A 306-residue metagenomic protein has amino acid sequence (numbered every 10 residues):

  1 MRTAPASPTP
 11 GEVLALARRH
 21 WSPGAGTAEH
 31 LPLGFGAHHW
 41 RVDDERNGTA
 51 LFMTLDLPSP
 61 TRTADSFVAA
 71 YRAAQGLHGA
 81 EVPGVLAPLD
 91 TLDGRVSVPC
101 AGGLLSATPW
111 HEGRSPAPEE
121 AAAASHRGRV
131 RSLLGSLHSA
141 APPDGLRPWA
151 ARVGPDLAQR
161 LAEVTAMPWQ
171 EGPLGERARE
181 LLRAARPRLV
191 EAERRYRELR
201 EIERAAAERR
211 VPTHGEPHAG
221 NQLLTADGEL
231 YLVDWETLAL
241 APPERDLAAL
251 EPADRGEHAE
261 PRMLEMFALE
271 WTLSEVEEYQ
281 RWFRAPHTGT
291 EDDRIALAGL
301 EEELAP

Functional and structural regions predicted by a protein language model:
M1-G26: Juxta-kinase regulatory segment immediately upstream of eukaryotic protein kinase catalytic domains
R2, P168-Q170, R177, E277-P306: ATP/Mg2+ or Mg2+-diphosphate-binding catalytic cores that bind nucleotide phosphates or diphosphates via glycine-rich
W21-D43: ATP-binding glycine-rich phosphate-binding loop
E45-R147: ATP-binding pocket architecture of kinase catalytic cores
L92, P118-A184, R210: A cross-family kinase active-site recognition segment
R204-V211: Protein kinase catalytic-loop region centered on the HRD/HxD motif
V211-P212, L223-A268, T288: Active-site Asp-x-Gly
T213, H218-A219: Canonical protein kinase catalytic loop motif
